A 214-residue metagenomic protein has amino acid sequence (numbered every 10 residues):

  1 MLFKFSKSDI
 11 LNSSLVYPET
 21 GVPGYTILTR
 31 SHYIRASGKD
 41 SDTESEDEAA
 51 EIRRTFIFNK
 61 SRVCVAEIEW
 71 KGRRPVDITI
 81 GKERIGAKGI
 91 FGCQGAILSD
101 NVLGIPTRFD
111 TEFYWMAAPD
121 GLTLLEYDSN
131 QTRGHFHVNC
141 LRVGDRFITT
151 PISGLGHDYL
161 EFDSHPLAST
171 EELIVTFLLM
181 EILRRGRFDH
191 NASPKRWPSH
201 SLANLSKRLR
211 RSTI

Functional and structural regions predicted by a protein language model:
M1-I34, S41-E44, A49-I52, R108-I214: Low-complexity or membrane-interfacial segments used for flexible interactions
N12, R54, P75, D100-V102: Short, acidic/polar N-cap/turn motifs at the starts of alpha helices
T20-G21, K60-C64, K82, N130: Residue-level signal for glycine
E44-R53, F58-R73: Structured domain cores in non-transmembrane regions
C64-A66, G86, G121: Membrane-associated and secretory-pathway sequences
R73, K82, D145-R146: Intrinsic-disorder/low-complexity loop/linker signature
D77-W115, T123: A eukaryotic "domain-to-IDR transition" signal
